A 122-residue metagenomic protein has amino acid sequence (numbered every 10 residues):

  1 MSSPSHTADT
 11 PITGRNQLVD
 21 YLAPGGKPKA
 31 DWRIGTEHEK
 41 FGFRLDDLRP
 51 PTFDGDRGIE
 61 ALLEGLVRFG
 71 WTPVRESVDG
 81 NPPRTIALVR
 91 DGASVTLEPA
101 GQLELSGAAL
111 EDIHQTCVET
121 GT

Functional and structural regions predicted by a protein language model:
M1-T122: Terminal catalytic/cofactor-binding subdomain
